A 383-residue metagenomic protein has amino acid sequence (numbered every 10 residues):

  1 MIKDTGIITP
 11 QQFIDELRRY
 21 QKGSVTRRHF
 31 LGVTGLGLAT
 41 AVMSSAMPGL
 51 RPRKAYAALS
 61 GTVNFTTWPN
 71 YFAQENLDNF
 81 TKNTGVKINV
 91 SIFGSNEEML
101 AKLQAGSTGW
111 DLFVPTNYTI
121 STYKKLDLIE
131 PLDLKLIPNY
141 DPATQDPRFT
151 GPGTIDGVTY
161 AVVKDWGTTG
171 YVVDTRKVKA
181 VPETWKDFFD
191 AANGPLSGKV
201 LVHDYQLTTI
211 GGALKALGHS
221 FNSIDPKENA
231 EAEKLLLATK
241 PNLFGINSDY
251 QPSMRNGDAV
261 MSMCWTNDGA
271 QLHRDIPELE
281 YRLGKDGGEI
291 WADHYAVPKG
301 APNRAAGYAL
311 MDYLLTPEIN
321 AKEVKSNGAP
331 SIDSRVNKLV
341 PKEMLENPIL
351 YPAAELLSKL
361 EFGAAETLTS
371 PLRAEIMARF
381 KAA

Functional and structural regions predicted by a protein language model:
M1-H29, P52-R53: N-terminal secretory signal peptides
T9, A353-A383: Conserved C-terminal helix/tail region of periplasmic/extracytoplasmic solute-binding proteins
K22-G23, H29-R51: N-terminal export signals
Y56-T122: Early extracytoplasmic/lumenal segment of secretory-pathway proteins
T108-L112, E130-K135, N139-Y171, G198-V200: A structural signal for short loop-to-beta-strand junctions that line the ligand-binding cleft of periplasmic/secreted
I120-S121, L201-Y205, T209-A213, L217-G284: Ligand-binding pocket segment of bilobal, Venus flytrap-like solute-binding proteins
E130-D141, A161, P277-E289, P298-A301: Short beta-strand->loop
D293, P298-L357: Mature extracytoplasmic/periplasmic domains
